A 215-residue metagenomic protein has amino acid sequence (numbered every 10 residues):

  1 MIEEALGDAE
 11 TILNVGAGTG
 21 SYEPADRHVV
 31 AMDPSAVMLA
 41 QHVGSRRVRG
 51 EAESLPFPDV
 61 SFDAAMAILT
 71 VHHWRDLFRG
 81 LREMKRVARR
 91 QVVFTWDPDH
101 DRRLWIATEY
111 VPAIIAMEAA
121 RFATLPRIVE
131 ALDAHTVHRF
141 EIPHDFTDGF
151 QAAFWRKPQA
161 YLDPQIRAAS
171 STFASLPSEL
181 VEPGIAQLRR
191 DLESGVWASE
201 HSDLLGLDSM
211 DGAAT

Functional and structural regions predicted by a protein language model:
M1-E10, S21: Conserved alpha-helix/loop element of class I SAM-dependent methyltransferases that forms part of the SAM/SAH-binding
A9, F62-D63: Local beta-strand N-terminus motif with an aromatic residue
T11-L55, R79: Class I SAM-dependent methyltransferase SAM/SAH-binding core
M66: A conserved beta-strand element that flanks and buttresses the S-adenosyl-L-methionine
L69-H73, T95: Short catalytic micro-motifs in class I SAM-dependent methyltransferases
F78-Q91: A short glycine-rich, Lys/Arg-flanked "PGG" loop and its adjoining helix->strand segment in the class I
R90-A123, D148-F150: Conserved class I S-adenosyl-L-methionine
T136-T215: Conserved Class I S-adenosyl-L-methionine
